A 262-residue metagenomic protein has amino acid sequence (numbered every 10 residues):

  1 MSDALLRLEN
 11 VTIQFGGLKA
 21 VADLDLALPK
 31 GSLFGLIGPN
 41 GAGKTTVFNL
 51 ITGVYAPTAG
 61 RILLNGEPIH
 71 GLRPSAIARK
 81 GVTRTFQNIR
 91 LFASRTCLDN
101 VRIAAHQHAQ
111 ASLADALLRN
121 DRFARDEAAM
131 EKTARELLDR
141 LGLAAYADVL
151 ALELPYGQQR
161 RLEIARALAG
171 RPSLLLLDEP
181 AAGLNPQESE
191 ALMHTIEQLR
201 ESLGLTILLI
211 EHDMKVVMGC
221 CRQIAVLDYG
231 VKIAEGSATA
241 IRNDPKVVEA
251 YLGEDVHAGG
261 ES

Functional and structural regions predicted by a protein language model:
S2-S262: Glycine-rich phosphate-binding loops of nucleotide-dependent enzymes
